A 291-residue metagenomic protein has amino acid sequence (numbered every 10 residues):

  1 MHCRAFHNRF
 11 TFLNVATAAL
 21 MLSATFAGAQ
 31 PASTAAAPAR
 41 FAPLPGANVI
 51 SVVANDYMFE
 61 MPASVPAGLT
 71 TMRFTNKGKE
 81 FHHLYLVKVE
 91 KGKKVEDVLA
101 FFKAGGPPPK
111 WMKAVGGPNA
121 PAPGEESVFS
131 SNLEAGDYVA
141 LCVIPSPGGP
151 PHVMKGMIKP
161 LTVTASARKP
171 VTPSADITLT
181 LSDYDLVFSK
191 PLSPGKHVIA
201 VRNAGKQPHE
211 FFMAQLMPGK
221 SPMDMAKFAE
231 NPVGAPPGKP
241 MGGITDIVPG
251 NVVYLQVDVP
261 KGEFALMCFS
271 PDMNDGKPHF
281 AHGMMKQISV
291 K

Functional and structural regions predicted by a protein language model:
H2-A16: Bacterial N-terminal signal peptides that target proteins for export
N14-A27: Bacterial N-terminal signal peptides
A27-A36: Boundary at the C-terminal end of the N-terminal hydrophobic targeting segment
L44, S51-A54, M58, A63-A67 (+7 more regions): Extracellular/periplasmic metallocenter environments
N76-A104, K196-H197, N203-N231: Contiguous segments within soluble domain cores/interaction surfaces
G92-S127: Mid-chain, structured segments of secreted extracytoplasmic proteins
G106-A114, N231-P240: Short beta-strand and strand-turn-strand segments in soluble, beta-rich domains
D224-M225, M241-I244: Intrinsic, low-complexity N-terminal interaction/targeting segments
